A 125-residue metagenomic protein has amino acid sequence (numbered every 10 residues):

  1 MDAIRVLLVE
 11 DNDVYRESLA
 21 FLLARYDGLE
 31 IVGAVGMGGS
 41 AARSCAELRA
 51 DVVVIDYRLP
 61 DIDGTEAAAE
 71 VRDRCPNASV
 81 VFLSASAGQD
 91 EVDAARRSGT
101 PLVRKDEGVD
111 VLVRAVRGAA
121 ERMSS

Functional and structural regions predicted by a protein language model:
E10: Conserved acidic carboxylate
D13-G33: Two-component/phosphorelay signaling modules centered on CheY-like receiver
M37-S40, D63-E66: Acidic catalytic/metal-coordinating carboxylates
D56, S84: Active-site residues of response regulator receiver
P60: The feature encodes the CheY-like receiver
T65-N77: Short amphipathic alpha-helix used as the core "switch/output" element in two-component signaling
E66, A87-D110, R114: Alpha4 helix (beta4-alpha4-beta5 surface) of REC/receiver domains from two-component response regulators
R117-S125: The C-terminal output helix
